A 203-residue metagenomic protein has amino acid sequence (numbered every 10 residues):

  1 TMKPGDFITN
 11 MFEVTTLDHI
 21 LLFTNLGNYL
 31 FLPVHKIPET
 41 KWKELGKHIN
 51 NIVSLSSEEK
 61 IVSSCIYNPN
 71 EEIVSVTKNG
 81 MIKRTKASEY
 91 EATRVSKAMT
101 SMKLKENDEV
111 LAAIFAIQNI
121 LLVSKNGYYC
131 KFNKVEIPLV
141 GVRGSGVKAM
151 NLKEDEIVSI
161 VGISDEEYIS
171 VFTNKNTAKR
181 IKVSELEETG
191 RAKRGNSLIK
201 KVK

Functional and structural regions predicted by a protein language model:
T1-K203: Short, structured "edge-of-domain" segments at secondary-structure transitions
